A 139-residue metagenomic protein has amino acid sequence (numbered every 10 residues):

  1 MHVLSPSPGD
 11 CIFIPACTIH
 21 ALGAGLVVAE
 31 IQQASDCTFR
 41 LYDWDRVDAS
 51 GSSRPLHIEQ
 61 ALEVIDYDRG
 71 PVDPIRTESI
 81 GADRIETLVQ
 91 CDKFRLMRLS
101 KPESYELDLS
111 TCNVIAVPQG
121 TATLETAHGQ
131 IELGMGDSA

Functional and structural regions predicted by a protein language model:
M1, G25, S100-G129: Glycine- and acidic-residue-biased ligand/ion/polar-headgroup-sensing regions
H2-I12, T126-A139: Short acidic-glycine-tyrosine-enriched beta hairpin
P8, A16, G25, Q90-R95 (+2 more regions): A generic structural signal for well-ordered coil/turn residues at beta-strand boundaries that shape enzyme active-site
C11, T18-H20, L26-E30, I85-E86 (+1 more regions): Conserved active-site beta-strand-loop modules that form the wall/rim of enzyme catalytic pockets and either contain
C17-T38, Q130, G134: Ligand-binding loop in jelly-roll beta-barrel domains
I19, D36, S104, Q119-A122 (+1 more regions): Short, glycine-/Ser/Thr-/acidic-enriched flexible segments
F39-L109: C-terminal amphipathic alpha-helical segment
